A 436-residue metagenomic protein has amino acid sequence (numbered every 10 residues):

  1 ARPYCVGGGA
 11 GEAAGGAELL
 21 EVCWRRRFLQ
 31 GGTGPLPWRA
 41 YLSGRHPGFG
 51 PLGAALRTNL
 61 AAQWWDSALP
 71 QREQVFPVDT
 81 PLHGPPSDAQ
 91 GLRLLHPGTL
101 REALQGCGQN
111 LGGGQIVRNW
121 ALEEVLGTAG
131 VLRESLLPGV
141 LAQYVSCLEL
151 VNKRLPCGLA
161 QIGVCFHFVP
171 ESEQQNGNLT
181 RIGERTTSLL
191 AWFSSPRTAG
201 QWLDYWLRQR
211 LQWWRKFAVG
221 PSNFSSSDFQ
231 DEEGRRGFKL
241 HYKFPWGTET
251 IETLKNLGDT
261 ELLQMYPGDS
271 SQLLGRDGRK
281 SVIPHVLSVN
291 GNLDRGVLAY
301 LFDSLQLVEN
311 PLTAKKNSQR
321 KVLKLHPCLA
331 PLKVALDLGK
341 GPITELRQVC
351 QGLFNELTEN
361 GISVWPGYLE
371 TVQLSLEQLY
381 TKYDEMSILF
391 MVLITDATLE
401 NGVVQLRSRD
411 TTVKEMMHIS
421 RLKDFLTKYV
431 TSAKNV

Functional and structural regions predicted by a protein language model:
A1-V436: NTP/phosphate- and nucleic-acid-binding module
